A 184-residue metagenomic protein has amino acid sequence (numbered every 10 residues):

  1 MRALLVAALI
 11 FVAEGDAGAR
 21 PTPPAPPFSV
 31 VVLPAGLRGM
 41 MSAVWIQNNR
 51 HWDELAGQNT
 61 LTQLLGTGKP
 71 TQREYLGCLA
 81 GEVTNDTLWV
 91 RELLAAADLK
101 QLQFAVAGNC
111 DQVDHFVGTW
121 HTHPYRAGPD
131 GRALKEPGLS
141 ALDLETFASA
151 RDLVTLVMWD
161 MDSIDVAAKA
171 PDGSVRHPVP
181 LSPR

Functional and structural regions predicted by a protein language model:
M1-A3: Positively charged n-region of N-terminal signal peptides that target proteins for export
L5-I10: Hydrophobic helical h-region of N-terminal Sec-dependent signal peptides in bacterial secretory/periplasmic proteins
G15-F116, Y125-R184: Conserved beta-strand-loop surface patch within small alpha/beta domains used for substrate/adaptor or ligand engagement
T122: Conserved residues at the C-terminal ends of beta-strands
